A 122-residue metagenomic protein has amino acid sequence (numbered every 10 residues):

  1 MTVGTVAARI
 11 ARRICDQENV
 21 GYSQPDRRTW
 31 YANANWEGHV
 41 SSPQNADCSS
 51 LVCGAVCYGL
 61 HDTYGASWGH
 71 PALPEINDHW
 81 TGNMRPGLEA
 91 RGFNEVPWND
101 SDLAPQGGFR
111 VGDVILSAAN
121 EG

Functional and structural regions predicted by a protein language model:
M1-P74, P86, A118-E121: N-terminal capping segments
I76-H79: Acidic helix-start/capping segments at beta-turn-to-alpha-helix junctions
N83: A conserved catalytic-loop motif detector
L88-R91: Ubiquitin-like/PB1-type beta-grasp interaction modules and other compact soluble beta-rich domains
F93-P105: Short alpha-helix capping/helix-loop boundary micro-motifs
G107-G108, A118: Short solvent-exposed loop/turn micro-motifs enriched in small/polar/acidic residues
R110-D113: Structural motif
